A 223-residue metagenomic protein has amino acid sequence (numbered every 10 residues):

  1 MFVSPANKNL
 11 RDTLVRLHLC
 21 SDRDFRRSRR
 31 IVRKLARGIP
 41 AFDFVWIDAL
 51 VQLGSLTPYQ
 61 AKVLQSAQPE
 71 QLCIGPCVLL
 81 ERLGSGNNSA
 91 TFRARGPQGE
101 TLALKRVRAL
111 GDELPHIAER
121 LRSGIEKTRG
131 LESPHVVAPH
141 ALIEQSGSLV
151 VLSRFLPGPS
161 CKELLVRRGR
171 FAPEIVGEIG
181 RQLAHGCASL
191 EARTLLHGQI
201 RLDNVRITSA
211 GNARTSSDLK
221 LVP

Functional and structural regions predicted by a protein language model:
M1-L110, L114-K127, P139, Q145 (+1 more regions): Non-catalytic accessory regions
E132-H140: Conserved HxN/HPN-centered segment at the entrance to the catalytic loop of eukaryotic protein kinase-like domains
S146-S160, L164: Conserved short submotifs of the Hanks-type protein kinase catalytic core that shape the nucleotide-binding pocket
G169-F171: Short secondary-structure edge/capping micro-motifs at helix/strand boundaries
I179-G180: Activation segment signature within eukaryotic-like protein kinase domains
H185-L195: Protein kinase catalytic-loop region centered on the HRD/HxD motif
G198: Residue immediately N-terminal to the catalytic "proton-acceptor" Asp in the protein kinase catalytic loop
N204-P223: Conserved protein kinase catalytic/activation segment
